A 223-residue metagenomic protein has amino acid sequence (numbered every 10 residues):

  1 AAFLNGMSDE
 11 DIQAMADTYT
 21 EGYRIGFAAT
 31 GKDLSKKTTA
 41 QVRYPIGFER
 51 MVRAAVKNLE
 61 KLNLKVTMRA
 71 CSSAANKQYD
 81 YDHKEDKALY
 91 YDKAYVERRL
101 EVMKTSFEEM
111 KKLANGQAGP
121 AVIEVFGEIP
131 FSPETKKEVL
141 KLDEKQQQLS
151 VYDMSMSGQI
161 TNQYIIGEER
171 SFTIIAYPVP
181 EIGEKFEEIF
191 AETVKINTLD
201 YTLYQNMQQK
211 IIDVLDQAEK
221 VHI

Functional and structural regions predicted by a protein language model:
A1-I223: Active-site bordering "gate/hinge" segments that shape substrate access to catalytic or cofactor-binding pockets
